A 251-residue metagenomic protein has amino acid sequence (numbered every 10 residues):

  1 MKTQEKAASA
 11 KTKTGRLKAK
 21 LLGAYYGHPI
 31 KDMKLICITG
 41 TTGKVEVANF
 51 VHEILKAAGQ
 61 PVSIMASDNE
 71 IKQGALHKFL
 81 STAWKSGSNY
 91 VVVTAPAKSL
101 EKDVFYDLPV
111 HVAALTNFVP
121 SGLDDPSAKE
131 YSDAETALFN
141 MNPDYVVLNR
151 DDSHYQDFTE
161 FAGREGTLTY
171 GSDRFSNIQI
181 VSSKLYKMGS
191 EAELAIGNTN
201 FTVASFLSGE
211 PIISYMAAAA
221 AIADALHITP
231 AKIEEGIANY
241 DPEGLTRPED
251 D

Functional and structural regions predicted by a protein language model:
K2-R150, H154-E165, I196, A217-L226 (+2 more regions): Phosphate-binding loop of NTP-binding sites
D125-S132, R164-D251: Adenine nucleotide phosphate-binding catalytic loops in nucleotide-utilizing enzymes
